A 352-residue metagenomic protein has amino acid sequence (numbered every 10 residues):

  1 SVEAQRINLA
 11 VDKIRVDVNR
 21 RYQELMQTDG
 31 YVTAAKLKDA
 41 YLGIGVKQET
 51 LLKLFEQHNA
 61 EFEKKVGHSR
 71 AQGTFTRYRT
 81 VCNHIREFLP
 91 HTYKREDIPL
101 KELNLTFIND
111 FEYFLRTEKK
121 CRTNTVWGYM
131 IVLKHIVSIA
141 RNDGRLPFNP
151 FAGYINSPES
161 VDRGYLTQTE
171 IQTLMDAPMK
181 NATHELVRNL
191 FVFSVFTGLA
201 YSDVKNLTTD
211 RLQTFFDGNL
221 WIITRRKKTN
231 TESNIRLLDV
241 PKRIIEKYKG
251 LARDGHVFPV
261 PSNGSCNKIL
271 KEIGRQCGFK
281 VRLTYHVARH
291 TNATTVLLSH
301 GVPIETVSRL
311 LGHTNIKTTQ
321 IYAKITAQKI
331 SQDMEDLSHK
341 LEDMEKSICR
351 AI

Functional and structural regions predicted by a protein language model:
S1-S69: N-terminal helical hairpins
Q72-G73, T80-H91, T106, T117-A152 (+1 more regions): N-terminal DNA-binding recognition helix of tyrosine site-specific recombinases/integrases
T123, W127-I131, L146, F151-Y201 (+2 more regions): Basic, Lys/Arg- and aromatic-enriched nucleic-acid-binding interface segment
S160, K227-E246, A252-E272: C-terminal catalytic core of Y-nucleophile DNA break-rejoin enzymes
Y165, R226-N230, N263, L311-D336: Catalytic-site neighborhood detector that most strongly recognizes the C-terminal catalytic loop/helix of tyrosine
V192, F196, S202-D203, E272 (+2 more regions): C-terminal catalytic core of tyrosine-transesterase DNA break-rejoin enzymes
R211-D217, K280-V281, V302-I321, Q328 (+2 more regions): Short, polar N-cap/turn motifs at the start of nucleic acid-interacting alpha helices
L337-I352: C-terminal secondary-structure termini that scaffold catalytic or DNA-interacting sites
